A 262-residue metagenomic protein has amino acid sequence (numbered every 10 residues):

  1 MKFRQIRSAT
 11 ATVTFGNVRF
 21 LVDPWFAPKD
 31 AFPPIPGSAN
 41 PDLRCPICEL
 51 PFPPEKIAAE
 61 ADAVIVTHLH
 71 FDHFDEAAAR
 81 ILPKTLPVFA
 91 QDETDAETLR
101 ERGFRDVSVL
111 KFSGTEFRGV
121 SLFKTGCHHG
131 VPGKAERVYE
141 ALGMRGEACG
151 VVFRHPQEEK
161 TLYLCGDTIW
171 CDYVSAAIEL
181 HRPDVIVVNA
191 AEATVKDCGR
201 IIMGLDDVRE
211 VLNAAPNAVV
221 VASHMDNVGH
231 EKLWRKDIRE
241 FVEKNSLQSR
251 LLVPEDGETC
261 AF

Functional and structural regions predicted by a protein language model:
M1, K84-V88, K160-L162: Short active-site oxyanion
K2-Q5, R19-D23, S121-C127, T161-D167: Active-site-proximal beta-strand elements of phosphoester/diester hydrolases
I6, A90-E159, E240-F262: Metallo-beta-lactamase
V18-I65, E76-R80, P132-V138, I169-L180: Pre-active-site segment of Zn-dependent metallo-hydrolases
V22-D23, E60-H70, F89-D92, L162-T168 (+3 more regions): Active-site neighborhood of phospho(di)ester-bond hydrolases with catalytic His/Asp-centered motifs
A27-K29, L69-F74, A96-T98, G114-E116 (+5 more regions): Active-site environment of divalent metal-dependent phosphoester hydrolases
A31, L50-T115, G126-P132: Active-site HxH/HxHxD metal-binding segment of metal-dependent hydrolases
I169-D256: Cap/insert and terminal regions of metallo-dependent hydrolase folds
